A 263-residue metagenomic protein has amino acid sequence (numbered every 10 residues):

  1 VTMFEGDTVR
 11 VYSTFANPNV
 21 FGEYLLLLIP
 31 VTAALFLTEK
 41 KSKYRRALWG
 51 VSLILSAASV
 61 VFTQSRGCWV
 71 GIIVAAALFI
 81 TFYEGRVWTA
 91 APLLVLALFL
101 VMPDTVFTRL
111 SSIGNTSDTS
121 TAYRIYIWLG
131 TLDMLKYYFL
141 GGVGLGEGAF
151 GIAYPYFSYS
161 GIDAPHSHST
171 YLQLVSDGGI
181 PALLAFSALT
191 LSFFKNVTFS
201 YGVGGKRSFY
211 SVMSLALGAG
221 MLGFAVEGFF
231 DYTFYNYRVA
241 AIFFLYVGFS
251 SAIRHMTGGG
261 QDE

Functional and structural regions predicted by a protein language model:
V1-D7, S13-F82, A90-A97, V101 (+4 more regions): Alpha-helical transmembrane segments of multi-pass inner-membrane proteins
T2, G6, A16-N19, Q64 (+4 more regions): Residues at secondary-structure transition points
E5-V9, V106, G114-L129, D133 (+3 more regions): Long extracytoplasmic/lumenal interhelical loops at the membrane interface of multi-pass membrane proteins
S13, N17-N19, A57-S59, L129-L132 (+3 more regions): A conserved mid-to-late transmembrane alpha helix and its immediate loop/hinge that forms the functional core
L35, A90-A91, R109-L110, G141-G144 (+2 more regions): Short, hydrophobic secondary-structure boundary micro-motifs
V60-T63, F79-T119, L129-Y137, L145: A membrane-periplasm/extracellular boundary helix in multi-pass inner-membrane enzymes that assemble envelope glycans
L93, K206, L215-E263: Transmembrane alpha-helices of multi-pass inner-membrane enzymes
F199-S211: Membrane-interfacial, low-structure loops and terminal tails that flank and connect transmembrane helices in multi-pass
